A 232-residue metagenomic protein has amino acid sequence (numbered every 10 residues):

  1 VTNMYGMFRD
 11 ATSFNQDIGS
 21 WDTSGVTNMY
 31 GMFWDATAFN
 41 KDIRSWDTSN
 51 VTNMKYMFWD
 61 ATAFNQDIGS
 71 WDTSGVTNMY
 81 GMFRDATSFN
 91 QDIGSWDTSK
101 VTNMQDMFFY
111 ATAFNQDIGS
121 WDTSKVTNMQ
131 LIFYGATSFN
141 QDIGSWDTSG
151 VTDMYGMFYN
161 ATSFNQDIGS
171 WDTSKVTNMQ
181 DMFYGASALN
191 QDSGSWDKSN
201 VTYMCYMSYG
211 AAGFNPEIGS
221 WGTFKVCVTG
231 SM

Functional and structural regions predicted by a protein language model:
V1-M232: Negatively charged
